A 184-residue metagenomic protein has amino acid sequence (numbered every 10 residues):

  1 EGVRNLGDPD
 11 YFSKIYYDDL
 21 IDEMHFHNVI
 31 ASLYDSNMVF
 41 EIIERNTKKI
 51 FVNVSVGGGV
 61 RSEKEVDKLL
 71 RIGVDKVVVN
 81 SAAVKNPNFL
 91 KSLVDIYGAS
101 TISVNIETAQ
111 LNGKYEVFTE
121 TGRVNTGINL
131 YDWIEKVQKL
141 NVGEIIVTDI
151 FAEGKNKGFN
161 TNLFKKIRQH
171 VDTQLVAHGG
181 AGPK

Functional and structural regions predicted by a protein language model:
E1, L70, V74-V147, F151-A152: Conserved anion-binding
G2-Y17: Short catalytic helix/loop segments, enriched in acidic residues and glycine and frequently bearing histidine
D10-K14, F40-E44, V66, P87-V94 (+2 more regions): Generic structural signal for well-ordered alpha-helices, preferentially at hydrophobic/aromatic core positions
Y16, M24, V56, L69 (+3 more regions): Conserved, mostly hydrophobic/aromatic
D19, K49, I72-G73, L140 (+1 more regions): Structural motif
E23-E41, S81, I146-K157: Glycine-rich, proline-tolerant flexible connector loops at the mouths of alpha/beta enzymes
Y34-S55, S92-E107, K157-K184: Alpha-helix-loop-beta-strand connector modules within alpha/beta enzyme cores
M38-D95: Glycine/small-residue-rich loop that forms an oxyanion/phosphate-binding "nest" at active or ligand-binding sites
